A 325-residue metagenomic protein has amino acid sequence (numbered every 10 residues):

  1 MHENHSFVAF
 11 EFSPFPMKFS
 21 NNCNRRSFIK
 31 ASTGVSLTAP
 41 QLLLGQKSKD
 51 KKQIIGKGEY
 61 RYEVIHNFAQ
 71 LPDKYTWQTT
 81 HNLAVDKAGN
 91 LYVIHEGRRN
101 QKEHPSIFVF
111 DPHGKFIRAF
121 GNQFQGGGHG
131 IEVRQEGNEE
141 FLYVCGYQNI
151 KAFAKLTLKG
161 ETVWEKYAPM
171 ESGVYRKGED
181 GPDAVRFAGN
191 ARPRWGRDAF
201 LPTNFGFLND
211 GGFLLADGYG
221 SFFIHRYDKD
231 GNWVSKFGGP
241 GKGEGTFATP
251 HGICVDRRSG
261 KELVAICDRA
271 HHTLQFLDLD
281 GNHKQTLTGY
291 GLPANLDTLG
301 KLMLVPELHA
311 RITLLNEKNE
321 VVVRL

Functional and structural regions predicted by a protein language model:
F12: Cationic, low-complexity basic patches in intrinsically disordered or flexible, solvent-exposed regions
F15-S36: N-terminal secretory signal peptides and thylakoid transit peptides that target proteins across membranes
F28, A39, D50-K52: N-terminal hydrophobic or amphipathic segments with adjacent small-residue motifs that include Sec signal peptides
L37-L43: Hydrophobic h-region of N-terminal signal peptides that target proteins for export in Gram-negative bacteria
Q46-L325: Eukaryotic scaffold repeat domains enriched in small/polar residues
